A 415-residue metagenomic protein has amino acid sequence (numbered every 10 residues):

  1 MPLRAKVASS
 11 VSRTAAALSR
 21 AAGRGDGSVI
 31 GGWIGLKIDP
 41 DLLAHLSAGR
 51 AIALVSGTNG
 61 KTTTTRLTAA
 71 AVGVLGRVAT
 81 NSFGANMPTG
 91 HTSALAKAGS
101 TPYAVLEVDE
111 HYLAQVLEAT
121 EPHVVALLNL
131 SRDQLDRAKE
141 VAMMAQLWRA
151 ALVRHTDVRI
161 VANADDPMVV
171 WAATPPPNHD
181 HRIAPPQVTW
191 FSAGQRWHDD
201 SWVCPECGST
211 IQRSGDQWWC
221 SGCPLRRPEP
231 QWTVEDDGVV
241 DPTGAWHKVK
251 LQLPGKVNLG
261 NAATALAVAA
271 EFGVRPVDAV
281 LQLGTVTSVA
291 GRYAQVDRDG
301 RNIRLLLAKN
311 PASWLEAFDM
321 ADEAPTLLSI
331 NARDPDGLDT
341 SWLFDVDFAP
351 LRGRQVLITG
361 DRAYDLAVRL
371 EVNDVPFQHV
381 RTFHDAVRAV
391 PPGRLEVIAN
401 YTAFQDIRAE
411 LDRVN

Functional and structural regions predicted by a protein language model:
M1-G32, A48, G208, C220-R227 (+2 more regions): ATP-dependent carboxylate-amine ligase
L3-W190, W202: Phosphate-binding loop of NTP-binding sites
R4, P186, W190-P311: Adenine nucleotide phosphate-binding catalytic loops in nucleotide-utilizing enzymes
T65-A69, L266, A367, R408: A generic structural signal for short, well-ordered alpha-helical segments in conserved domains
T68, V72, H91-L95, A262-F272 (+1 more regions): Buried hydrophobic packing segments
F83-N86, N129-D133, A193-R196, N331-D334 (+1 more regions): Short, acidic/turn-prone active-site loops that include or flank metal/cofactor- and phosphate-binding residues
L95, V141-A142, D200-I211, A389-E396: Short, surface-exposed amphipathic charged segments that create phosphate/polyanion-binding patches used for binding
E107, L128, V161, N261 (+3 more regions): Residue-level signal for inorganic ion chemistry
